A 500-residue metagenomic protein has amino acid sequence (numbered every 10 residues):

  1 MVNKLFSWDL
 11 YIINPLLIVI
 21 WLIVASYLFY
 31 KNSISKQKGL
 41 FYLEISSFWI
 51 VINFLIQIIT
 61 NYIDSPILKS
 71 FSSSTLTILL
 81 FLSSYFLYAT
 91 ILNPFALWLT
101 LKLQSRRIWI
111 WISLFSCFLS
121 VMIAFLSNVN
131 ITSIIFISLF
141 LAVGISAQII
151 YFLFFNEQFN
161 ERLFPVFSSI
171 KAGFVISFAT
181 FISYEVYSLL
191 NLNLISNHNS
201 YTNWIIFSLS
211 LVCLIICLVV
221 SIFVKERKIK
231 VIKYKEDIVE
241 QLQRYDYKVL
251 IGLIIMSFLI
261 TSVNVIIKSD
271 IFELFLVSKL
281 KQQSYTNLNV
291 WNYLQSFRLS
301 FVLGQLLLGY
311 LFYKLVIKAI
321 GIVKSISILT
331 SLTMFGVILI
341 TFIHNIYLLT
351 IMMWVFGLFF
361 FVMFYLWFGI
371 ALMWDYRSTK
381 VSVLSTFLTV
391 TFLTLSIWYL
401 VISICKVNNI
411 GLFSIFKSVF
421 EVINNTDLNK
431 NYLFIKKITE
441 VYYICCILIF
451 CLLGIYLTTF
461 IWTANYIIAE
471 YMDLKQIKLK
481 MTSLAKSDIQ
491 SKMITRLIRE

Functional and structural regions predicted by a protein language model:
K4-I13, R106, S188-L211, I404-L453: A membrane-interface helix-boundary motif in multi-pass transporters
L10-F86, G252, M256, I260-S284: Helix-loop boundary and gating motifs at the non-cytosolic
L28-G39, R227-I255, I477-E500: Juxtamembrane intracellular "pre-TM" segments in multi-pass secondary transporters
I91-S105, L307-G321: Helix-to-loop junctions at the C-terminal end of transmembrane segments in multipass secondary transporters
F115-V129, S331-N345: C-terminal ends and interior cores of transmembrane alpha-helices in multi-pass membrane transporters/permeases
I131-Q148, Y347-F364: Hydrophobic core of transmembrane alpha-helices in multi-pass small-molecule transporters, especially MFS/SLC-type
S146-N160, V362-Y376: Intracellular juxtamembrane helix-capping segments at the cytosolic ends of symmetry-related transmembrane helices
P165-L190, S385-I402: Glycine-rich segments within core transmembrane alpha-helices of 12-TM secondary carriers
